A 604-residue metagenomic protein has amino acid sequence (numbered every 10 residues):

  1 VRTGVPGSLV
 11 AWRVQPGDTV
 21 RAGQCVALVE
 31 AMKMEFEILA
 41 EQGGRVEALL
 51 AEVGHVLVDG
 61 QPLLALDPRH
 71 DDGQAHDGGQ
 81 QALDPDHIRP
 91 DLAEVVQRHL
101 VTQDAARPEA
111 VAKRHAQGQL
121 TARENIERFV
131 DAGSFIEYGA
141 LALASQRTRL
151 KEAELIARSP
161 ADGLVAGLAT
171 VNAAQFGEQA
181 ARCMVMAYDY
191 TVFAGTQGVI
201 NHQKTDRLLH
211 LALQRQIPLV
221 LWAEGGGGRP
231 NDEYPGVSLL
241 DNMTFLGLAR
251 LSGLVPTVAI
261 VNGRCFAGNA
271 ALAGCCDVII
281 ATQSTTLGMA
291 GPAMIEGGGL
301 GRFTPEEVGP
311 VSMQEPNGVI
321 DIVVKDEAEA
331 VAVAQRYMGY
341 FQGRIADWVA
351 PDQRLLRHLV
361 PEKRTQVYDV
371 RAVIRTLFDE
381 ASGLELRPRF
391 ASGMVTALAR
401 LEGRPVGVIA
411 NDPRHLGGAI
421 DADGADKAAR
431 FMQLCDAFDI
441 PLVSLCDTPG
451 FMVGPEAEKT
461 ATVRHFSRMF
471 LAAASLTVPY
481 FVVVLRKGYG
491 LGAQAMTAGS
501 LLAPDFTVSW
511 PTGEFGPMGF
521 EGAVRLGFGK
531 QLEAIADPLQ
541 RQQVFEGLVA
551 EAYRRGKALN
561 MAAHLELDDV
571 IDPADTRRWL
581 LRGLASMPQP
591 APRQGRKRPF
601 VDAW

Functional and structural regions predicted by a protein language model:
V1-A27: Acidic, low-complexity mobile loops and tails
R2-L9, A40-A51, L57: Generic structural motif
V5, M32-M34, M496: Methionine-biased hydrophobic packing positions in alpha-helices, especially within tandem helical repeat solenoids
D18-L39, L57-D72: Short hydrophobic beta/alpha edge segments that flank linear recognition/processing sites
L39-A40, L49, A65-Q81, E224: Conserved, short, structured surface segments that act as functional micro-motifs
R45-A48, V53-A65, A503-T507, L584-M587: C-terminal, active-site-flanking charged/polar segments
Q74-W604: Ligand-binding clefts of soluble mixed alpha/beta catalytic domains
